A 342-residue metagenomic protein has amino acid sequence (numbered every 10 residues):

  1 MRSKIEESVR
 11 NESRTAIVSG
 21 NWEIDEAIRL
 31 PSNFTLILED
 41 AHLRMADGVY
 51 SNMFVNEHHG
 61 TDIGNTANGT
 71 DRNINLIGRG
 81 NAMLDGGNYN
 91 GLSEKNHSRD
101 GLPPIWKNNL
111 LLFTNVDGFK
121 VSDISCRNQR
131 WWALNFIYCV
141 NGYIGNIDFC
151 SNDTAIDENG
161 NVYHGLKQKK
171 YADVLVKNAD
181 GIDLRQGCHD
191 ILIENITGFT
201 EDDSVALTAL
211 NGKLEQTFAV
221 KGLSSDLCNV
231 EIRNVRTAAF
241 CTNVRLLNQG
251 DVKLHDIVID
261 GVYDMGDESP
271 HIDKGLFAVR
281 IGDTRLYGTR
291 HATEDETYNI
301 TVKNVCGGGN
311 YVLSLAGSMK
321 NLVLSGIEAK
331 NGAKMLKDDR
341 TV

Functional and structural regions predicted by a protein language model:
M1-V342: Extracellular/periplasmic carbohydrate-active domains that bind, remodel, or depolymerize complex polysaccharides
